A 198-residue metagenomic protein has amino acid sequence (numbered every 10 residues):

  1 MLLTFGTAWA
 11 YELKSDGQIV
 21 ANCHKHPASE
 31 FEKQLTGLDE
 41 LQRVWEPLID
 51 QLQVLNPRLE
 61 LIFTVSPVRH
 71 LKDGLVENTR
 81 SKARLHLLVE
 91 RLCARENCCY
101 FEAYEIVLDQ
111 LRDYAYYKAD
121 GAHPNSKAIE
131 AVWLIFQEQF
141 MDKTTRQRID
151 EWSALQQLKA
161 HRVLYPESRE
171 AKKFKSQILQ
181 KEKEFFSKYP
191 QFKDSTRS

Functional and structural regions predicted by a protein language model:
L2-S198: Extracellular glycan-modifying ectodomains
